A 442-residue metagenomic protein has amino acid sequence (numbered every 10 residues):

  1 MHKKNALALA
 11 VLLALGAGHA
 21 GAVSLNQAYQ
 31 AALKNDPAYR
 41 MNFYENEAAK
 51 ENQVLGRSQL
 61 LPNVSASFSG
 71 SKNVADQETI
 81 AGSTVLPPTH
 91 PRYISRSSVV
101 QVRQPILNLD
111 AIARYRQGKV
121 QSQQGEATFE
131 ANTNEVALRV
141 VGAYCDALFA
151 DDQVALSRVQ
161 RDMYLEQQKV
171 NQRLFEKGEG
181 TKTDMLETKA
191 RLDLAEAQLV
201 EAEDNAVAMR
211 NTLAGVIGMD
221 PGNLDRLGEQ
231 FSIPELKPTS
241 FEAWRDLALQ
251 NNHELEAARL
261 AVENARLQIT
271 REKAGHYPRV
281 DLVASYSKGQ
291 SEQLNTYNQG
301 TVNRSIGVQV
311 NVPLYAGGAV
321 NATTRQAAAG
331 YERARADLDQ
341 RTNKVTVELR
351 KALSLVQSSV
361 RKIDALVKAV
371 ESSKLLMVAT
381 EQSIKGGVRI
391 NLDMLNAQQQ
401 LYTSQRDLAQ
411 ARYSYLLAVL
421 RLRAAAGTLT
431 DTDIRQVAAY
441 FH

Functional and structural regions predicted by a protein language model:
M1-G21: Gram-negative bacterial Sec-dependent N-terminal signal peptides
K3-N5, E135-L247, A352-L355, S359 (+1 more regions): Periplasmic alpha-helical coiled-coil/stalk elements that build and connect Gram-negative outer-membrane
V11, A20-S69, A75, Q104 (+6 more regions): Bacterial Sec-pathway N-terminal export signals of envelope proteins
R40, N63-S83, R92, R103-A131 (+5 more regions): Small/polar (Gly/Ser/Thr/Ala-rich) solvent-exposed segments that form structured loops/beta-strands/short helices used
M41-G56, N132, V136-A155, E166 (+5 more regions): Amphipathic alpha-helical coiled-coil segments
V74, D407-H442: Acidic, low-complexity, intrinsically disordered peripheral segments
H90-I94, P238, G300-V302, T403: Short sequence motifs at beta-strands and strand-loop junctions characteristic of Gram-negative outer-membrane
R96-V100, W244, R304-V310: Hydrophobic, lipid-facing positions within transmembrane beta-strands of outer-membrane proteins
